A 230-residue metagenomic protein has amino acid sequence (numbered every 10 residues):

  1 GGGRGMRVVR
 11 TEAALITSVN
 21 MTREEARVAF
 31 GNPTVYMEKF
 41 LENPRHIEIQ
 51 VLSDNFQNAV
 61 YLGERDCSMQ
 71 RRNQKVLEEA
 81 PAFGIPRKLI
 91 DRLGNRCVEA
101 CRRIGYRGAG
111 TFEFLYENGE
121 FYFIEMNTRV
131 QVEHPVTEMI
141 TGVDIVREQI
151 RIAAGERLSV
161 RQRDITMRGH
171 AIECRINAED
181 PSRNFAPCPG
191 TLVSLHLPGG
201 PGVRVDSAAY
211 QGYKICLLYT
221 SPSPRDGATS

Functional and structural regions predicted by a protein language model:
G1, V8-S221, R225: ATP-dependent carboxylate activation and anion-phosphoryl transfer catalytic cores that bind Mg-ATP to form
G227-S230: N-terminal low-complexity segments that are often proline-rich with Ser/Thr-Pro
